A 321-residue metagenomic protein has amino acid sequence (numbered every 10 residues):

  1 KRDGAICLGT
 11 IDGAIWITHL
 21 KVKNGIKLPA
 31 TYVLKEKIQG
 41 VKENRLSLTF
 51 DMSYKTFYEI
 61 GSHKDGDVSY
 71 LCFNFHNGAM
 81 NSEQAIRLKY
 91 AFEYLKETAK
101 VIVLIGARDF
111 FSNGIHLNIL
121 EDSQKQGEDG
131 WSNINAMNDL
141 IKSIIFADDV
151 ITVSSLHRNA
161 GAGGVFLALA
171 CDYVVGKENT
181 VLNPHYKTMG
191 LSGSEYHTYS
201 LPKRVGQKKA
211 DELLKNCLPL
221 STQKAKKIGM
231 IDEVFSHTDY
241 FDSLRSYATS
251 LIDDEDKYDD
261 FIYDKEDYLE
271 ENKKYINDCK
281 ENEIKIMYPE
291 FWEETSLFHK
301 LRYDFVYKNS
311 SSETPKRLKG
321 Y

Functional and structural regions predicted by a protein language model:
K1-F57: An anion-binding loop in the catalytic cleft
L48-R87, R108: STAS-typified acidic loop motif
G66-F73, A85-E128, D139-V153, N179-V181 (+1 more regions): A structural preference for short, pocket-lining loop segments at secondary-structure junctions
L104, L167-L169, A225, M287: Hydrophobic/aromatic residues within transmembrane alpha-helices of multi-pass small-molecule transporters
N133-A136: Long amphipathic alpha-helix in the N-terminal Rossmann-like dinucleotide-binding domain of NAD(P)-dependent
F146-D149, V153-A162, A170-V181, H185-D259: Crotonase-fold acyl-CoA enzyme core
I231-F298: C-terminal long alpha-helix characteristic of the crotonase
T295-H299, S310-Y321: Patatin-like phospholipase
